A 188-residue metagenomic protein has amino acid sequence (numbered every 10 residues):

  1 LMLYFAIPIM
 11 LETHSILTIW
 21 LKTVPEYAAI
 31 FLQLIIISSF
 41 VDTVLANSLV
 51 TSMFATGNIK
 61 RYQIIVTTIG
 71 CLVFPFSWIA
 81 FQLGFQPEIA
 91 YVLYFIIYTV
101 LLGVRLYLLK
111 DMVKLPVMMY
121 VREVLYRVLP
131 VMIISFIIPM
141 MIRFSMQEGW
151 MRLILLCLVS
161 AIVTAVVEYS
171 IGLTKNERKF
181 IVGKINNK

Functional and structural regions predicted by a protein language model:
M2-F5, Q33: Alpha-helical transmembrane segments of integral membrane proteins
L3, V124-M132: Select subsegments of transmembrane alpha-helices in polytopic membrane proteins, especially boundary-proximal
Y4-T23, W78-Q82, M141: Short membrane-interface helical motifs at transmembrane helix boundaries in multi-pass membrane transporters
L11, I30-F81, Q86-M112, V131 (+2 more regions): Short runs within selected transmembrane alpha-helices of multi-pass transporters and secretion channels
H14-T18, N47, T51, K175 (+1 more regions): Short helix-terminus and kink motifs of transmembrane alpha helices, predominantly at the cytoplasmic interface
S15-L32, F144-L155: Membrane-interface helix-capping segments at transmembrane helix termini in multi-pass transporters
G57-I64, M118-Y126: Short, amphipathic, aromatic/basic-enriched membrane-interface segments that mark the entry/exit of transmembrane
K110-M118, P139-K188: Membrane-proximal transmembrane or re-entrant/amphipathic helices at the cytosolic face
